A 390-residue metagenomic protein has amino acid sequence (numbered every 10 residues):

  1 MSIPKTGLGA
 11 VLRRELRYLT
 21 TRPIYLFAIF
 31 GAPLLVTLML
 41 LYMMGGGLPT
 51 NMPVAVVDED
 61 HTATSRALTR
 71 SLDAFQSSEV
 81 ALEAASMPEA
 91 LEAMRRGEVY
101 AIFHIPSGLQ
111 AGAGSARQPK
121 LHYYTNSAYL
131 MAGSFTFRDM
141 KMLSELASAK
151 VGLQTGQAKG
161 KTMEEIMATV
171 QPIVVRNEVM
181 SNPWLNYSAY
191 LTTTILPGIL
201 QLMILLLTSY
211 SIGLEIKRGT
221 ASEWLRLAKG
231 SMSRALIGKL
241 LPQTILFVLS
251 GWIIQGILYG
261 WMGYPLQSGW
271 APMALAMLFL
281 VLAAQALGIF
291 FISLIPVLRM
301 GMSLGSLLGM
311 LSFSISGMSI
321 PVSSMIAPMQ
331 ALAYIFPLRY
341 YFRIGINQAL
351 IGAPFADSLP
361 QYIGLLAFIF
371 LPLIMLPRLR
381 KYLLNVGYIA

Functional and structural regions predicted by a protein language model:
M1-A189, Y382, I389-A390: Extracytoplasmic/periplasmic domains immediately adjacent to an N-terminal transmembrane anchor in multi-pass membrane
K5, G9-R13, L185, A189 (+5 more regions): Alpha-helical membrane-protein architecture signal
P23-I24, S233, R299: Residues that define the loop-to-transmembrane-helix transition and helix capping in multi-pass membrane transporters
Y25, I29, P242, P360-Q361: Alpha-helical segments in transporter systems
V36-L38, E178-L258: Hydrophobic alpha-helical transmembrane segments of multi-pass membrane transport proteins
H61, E92, I245, I253-I257 (+1 more regions): Membrane-spanning alpha-helical segments of multipass transporters and channels
R117-F135, V179, Y210, G288-M310: Cytoplasmic juxtamembrane interface segments
G133, Q201, L205, A284 (+1 more regions): Alpha-helical transmembrane segments
